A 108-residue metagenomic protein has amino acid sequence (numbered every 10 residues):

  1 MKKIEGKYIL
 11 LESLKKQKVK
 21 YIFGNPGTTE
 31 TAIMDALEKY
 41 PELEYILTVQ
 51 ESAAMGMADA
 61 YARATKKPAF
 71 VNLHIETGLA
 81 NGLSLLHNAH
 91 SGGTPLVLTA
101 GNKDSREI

Functional and structural regions predicted by a protein language model:
M1-I108: N-terminal alpha/beta PP-like core and its mobile active-site loop of ThDP/TPP-dependent enzymes
